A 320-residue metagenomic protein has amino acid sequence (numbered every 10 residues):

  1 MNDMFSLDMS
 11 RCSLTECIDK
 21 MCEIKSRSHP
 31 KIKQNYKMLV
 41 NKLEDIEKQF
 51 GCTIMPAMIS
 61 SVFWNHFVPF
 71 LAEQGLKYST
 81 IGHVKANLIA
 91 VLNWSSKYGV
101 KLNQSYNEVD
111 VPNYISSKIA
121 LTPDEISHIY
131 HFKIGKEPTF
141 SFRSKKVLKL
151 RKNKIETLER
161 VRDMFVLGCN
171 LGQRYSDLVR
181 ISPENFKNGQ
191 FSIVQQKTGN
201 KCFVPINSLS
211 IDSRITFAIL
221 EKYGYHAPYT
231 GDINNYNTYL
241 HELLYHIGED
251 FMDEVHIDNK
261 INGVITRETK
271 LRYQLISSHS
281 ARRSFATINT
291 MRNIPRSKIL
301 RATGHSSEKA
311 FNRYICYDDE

Functional and structural regions predicted by a protein language model:
D3, S10-K42, E73-G75: Short, aromatic/basic-rich helix-turn unit that serves as a nucleic-acid recognition element
S6-C12, K31-Q34, E47-P69: A Lys/Arg-rich helix-loop hairpin that forms a DNA/phosphate-binding surface
K42-D45, Q74-Y106, F140, R174 (+2 more regions): N-terminal DNA-binding recognition helix of tyrosine site-specific recombinases/integrases
Y78, G82, K101, S105-Y175: Basic, Lys/Arg- and aromatic-enriched nucleic-acid-binding interface segment
V111, K146-K154, S176, K187-Y225 (+1 more regions): Basic, Lys/Arg-rich DNA-contacting stretches centered on the C-terminal catalytic core of tyrosine recombinase systems
L150-K154, H226, H241-R301: Short, basic (Lys/Arg/His-rich) helix/loop patches that form interaction surfaces in the mid-to-C-terminal regions
K197-G199, T303-E320: Catalytic-site neighborhood detector that most strongly recognizes the C-terminal catalytic loop/helix of tyrosine
T198-G263: C-terminal catalytic core of Y-nucleophile DNA break-rejoin enzymes
